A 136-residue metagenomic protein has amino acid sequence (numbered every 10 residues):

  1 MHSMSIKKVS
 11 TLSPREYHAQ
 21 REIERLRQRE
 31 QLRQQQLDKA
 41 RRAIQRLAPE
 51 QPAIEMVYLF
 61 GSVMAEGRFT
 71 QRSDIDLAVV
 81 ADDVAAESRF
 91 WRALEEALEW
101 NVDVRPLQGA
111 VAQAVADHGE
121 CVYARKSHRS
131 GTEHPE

Functional and structural regions predicted by a protein language model:
M1-A53, M64-Q71, A81-E136: Catalytic core of pol beta-like nucleotidyltransferases
L59-S62: Glycine-rich beta-strand-to-loop/alpha-helix junction loops that act as flexible
